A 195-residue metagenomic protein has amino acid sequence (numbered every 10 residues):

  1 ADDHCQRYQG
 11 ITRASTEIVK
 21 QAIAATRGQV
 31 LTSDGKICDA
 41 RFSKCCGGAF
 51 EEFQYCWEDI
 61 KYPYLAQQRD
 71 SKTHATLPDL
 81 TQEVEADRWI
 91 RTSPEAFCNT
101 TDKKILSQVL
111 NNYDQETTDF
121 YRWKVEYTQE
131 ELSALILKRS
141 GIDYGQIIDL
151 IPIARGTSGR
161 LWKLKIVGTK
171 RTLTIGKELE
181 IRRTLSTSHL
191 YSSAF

Functional and structural regions predicted by a protein language model:
A1-F195: Conserved, single-site charged/polar hotspot
